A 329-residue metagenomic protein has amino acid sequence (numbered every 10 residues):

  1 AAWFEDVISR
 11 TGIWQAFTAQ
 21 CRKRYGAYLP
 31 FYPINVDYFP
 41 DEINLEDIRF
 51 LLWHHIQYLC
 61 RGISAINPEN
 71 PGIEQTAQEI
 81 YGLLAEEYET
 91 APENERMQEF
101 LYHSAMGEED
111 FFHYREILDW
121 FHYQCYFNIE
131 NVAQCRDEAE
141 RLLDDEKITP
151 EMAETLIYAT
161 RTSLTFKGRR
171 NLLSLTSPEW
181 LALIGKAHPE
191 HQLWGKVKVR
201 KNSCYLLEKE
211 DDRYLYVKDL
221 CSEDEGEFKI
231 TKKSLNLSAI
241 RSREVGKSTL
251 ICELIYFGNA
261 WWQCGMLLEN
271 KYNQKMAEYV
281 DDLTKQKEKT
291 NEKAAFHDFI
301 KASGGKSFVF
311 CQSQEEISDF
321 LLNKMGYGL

Functional and structural regions predicted by a protein language model:
A1-S203, S248, L254-L329: Mixed-charge, low-complexity intrinsically disordered regions
L207-K209: Conserved hydrophobic positions within beta-strands
R213-K218: Short aromatic-glycine-enriched beta-strand elements
D224-S234: A short macromolecule-binding patch
K232-E253: Short nucleic-acid-contacting surface segments enriched for D/E, G, S/T with interspersed K/R
